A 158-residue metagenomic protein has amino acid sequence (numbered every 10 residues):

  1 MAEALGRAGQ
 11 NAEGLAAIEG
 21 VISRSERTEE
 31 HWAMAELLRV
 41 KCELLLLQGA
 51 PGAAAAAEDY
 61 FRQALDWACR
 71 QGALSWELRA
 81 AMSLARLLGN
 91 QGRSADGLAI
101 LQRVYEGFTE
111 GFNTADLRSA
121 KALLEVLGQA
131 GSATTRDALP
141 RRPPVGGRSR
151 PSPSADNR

Functional and structural regions predicted by a protein language model:
M1-R136: Helix-coil-helix junctions within alpha-helical repeat/solenoid scaffolds
S132-R158: Intrinsic disorder/low-complexity segments
